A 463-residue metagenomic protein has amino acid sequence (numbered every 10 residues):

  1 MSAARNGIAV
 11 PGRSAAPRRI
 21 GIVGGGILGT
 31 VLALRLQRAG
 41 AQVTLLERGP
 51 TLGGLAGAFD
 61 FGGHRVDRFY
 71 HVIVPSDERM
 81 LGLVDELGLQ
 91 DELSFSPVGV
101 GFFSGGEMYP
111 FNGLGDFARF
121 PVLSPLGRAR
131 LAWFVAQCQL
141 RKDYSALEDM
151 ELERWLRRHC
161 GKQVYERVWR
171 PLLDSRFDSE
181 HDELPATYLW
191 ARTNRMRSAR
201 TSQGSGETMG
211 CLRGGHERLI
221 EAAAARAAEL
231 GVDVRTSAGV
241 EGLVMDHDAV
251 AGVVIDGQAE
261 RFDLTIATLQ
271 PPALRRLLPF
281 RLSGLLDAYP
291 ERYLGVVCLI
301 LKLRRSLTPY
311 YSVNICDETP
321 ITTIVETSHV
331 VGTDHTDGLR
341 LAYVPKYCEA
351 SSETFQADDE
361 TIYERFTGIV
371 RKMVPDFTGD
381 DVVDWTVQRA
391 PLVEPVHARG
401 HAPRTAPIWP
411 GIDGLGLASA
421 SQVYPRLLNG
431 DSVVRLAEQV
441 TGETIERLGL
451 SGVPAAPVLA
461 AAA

Functional and structural regions predicted by a protein language model:
M1-I20, R38-A39: Extreme N-terminal leader/targeting segments of oxidoreductases
S2, A15, G239-Q356, E360 (+3 more regions): Mid-domain catalytic core of redox enzymes that form a hydrophobic substrate pocket/lid adjacent to a catalytic redox
A15, E107, L123, L131-D246: Active-site/ligand-binding neighborhood in enzyme catalytic cores
R18-L45: N-terminal Rossmann-like FAD-binding beta1-loop-alpha1 element of flavoenzymes
Q37-F61: Glycine-rich FAD pyrophosphate-binding loop
G62-A146: Dinucleotide-binding Rossmann-like beta1-alpha1 core, especially the glycine-rich loop that anchors the ADP
V331-T336, A390-L417, S421-V423: FAD-binding beta-loop-beta segment adjacent to the flavin cofactor pocket
A420-T444: A conserved FAD-binding loop/helix module that cradles the flavin
